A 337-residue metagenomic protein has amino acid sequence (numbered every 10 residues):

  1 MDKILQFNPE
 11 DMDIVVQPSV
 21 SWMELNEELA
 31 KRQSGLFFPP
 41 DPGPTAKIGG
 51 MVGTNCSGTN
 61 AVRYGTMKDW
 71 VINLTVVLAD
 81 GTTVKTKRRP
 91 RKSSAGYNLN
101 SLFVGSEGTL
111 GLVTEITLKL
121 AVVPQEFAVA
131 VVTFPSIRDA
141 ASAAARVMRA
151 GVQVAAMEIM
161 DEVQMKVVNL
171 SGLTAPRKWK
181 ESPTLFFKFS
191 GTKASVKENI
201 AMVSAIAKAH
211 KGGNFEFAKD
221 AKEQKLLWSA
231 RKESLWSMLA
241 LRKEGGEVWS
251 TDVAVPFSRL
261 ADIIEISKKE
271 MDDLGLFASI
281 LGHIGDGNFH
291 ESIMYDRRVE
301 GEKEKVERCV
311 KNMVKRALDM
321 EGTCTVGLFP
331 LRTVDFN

Functional and structural regions predicted by a protein language model:
M1, P18, H283-I284, M294 (+1 more regions): Glycine-rich N-terminal segment of FAD-binding domains in flavoprotein oxidoreductases, spanning the beta-loop-helix
K3-E158, C324: FAD-binding subdomain of flavoenzyme oxidoreductases
L29, M271, A317: Hydrophobic pocket-lining residues that define ligand/cofactor binding sites across diverse proteins
F38-A46, A278-F289, E321, T325-L328: Core alpha/beta catalytic barrel or barrel-like domain that forms the active/cofactor pocket in diverse metabolic
T82, K315-N337: Activity-critical C-terminal alpha-helical subdomain
G108, E291, D319: Conserved, mostly hydrophobic/aromatic
T109-L112, M313, A317: Structured alpha-helical segments in the cores of large, soluble enzyme domains
L118-V122, A128-T133, A141-C309, N337: C-terminal substrate-recognition/cap domain of FAD-linked oxidoreductases
